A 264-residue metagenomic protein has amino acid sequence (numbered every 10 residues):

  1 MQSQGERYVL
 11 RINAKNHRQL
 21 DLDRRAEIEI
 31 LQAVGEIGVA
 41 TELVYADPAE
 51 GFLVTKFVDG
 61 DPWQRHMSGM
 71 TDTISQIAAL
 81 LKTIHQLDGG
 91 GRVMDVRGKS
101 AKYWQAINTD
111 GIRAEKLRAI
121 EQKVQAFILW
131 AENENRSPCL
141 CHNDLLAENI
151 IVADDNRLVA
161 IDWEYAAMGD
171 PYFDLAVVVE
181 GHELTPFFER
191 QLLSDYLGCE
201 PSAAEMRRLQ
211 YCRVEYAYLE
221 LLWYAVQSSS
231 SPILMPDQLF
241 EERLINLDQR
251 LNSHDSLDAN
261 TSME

Functional and structural regions predicted by a protein language model:
M1-L10, I128-L175, F187: Active-site acidic catalytic loop and adjacent metal/ATP-binding pocket of ATP-dependent phosphoryl transfer enzymes
Q2-D95, I112-R118: ATP-binding pocket architecture of kinase catalytic cores
G38, L81-G89, A131, H182 (+4 more regions): A general structural signal marking secondary-structure boundaries and capping sites
Q86-N143, A153-D155, S194, N246-L247 (+1 more regions): An alpha-helical support segment within catalytic cores of ATP-dependent transferases
E115, L222-E264: ATP/Mg2+ or Mg2+-diphosphate-binding catalytic cores that bind nucleotide phosphates or diphosphates via glycine-rich
Y172-P201, V214-P232, N246: Active-site activation/catalytic loop segments of kinase-like enzymes and analogous catalytic loops in related
R207, Y211-E215: Start-of-helix signal in alpha-solenoid helical-repeat scaffolds, especially tetratricopeptide repeats
